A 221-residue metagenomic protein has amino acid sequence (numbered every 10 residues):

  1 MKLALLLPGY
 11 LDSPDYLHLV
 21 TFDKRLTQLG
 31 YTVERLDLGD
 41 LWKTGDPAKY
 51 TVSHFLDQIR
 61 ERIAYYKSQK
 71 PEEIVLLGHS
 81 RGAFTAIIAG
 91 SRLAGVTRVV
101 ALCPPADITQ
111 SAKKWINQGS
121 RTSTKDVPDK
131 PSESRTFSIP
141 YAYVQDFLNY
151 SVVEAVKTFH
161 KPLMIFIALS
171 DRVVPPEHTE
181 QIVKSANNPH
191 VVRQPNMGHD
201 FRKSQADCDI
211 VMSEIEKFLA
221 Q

Functional and structural regions predicted by a protein language model:
M1-G39: Short, surface-exposed "cap/lid" segments of acyl-processing enzymes
M1-K2, K70-E73, T97, K161-P162: Short coil/turn segments at beta-strand junctions that form active-site/ligand-binding loops
L6-Y10, S80, A168: Glycine-rich His-Gly loop
P14, L41-P71: Catalytic nucleophile-loop/oxyanion-hole region of alpha/beta-hydrolase and closely related hydrolase-like folds
L26, A89-G90: Aromatic pocket-lining residues of Rossmann-like dinucleotide-binding sites
D37-T44, P105, M197-G198: Short beta-to-alpha linker loops that shape the active-site pocket of alpha/beta-hydrolase fold enzymes
L77-G82, A86: Gly/Ala-rich beta-loop-alpha elbow adjacent to hydrolase catalytic centers
F84, G95-Q221: The alpha/beta-hydrolase serine catalytic core
